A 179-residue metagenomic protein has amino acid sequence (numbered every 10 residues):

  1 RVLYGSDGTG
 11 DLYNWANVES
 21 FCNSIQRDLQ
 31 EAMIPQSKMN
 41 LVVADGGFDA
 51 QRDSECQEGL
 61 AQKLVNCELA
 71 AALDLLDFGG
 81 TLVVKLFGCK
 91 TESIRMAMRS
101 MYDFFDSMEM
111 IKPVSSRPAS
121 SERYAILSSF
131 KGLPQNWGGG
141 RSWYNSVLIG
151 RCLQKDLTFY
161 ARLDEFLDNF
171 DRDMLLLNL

Functional and structural regions predicted by a protein language model:
R1-L41, G46-D49: S-adenosyl-L-methionine
P35, V65, I94, P118-S120: Active-site-proximal structural scaffolding
F48, G88-K90, V114-R117: Active-site-proximal loop/turn and secondary-structure-junction residues that shape catalytic pockets, frequently
A50-S54: Short acidic/His/Gly/Ser-rich catalytic and metal-binding motifs that mark active-site loops of diverse hydrolases
E55-E109: Conserved Class I SAM-dependent methyltransferase catalytic core
M96-R151, K155: Class I S-adenosyl-L-methionine
W137-L179: Soluble small-group transferase modules, centered on the S-adenosyl donor enzyme superfamily
